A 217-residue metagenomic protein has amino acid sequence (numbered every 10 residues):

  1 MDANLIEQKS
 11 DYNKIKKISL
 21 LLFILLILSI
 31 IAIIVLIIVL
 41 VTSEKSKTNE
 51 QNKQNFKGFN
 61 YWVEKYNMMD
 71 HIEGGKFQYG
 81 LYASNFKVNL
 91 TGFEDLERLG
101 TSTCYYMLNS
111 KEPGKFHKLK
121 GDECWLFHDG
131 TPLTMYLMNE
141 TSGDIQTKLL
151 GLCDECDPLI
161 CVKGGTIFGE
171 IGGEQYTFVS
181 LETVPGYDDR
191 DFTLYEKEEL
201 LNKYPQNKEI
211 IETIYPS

Functional and structural regions predicted by a protein language model:
M1-K16: Intrinsically disordered cytoplasmic terminal tails of membrane proteins
L5, T48-Q51: Intrinsic low-complexity/disordered segments
K9-Y12, I31, K53-K57: Low-complexity, intrinsically disordered regions enriched in charged/polar residues
K16-L25, I31-K47: Alpha-helical transmembrane segments in eukaryotic/viral proteins
N52-L159, Y176, P185-D188, F192 (+1 more regions): Non-catalytic, conserved peripheral segments adjacent to functional cores
G164-R190: Ligand-binding loop in jelly-roll beta-barrel domains
